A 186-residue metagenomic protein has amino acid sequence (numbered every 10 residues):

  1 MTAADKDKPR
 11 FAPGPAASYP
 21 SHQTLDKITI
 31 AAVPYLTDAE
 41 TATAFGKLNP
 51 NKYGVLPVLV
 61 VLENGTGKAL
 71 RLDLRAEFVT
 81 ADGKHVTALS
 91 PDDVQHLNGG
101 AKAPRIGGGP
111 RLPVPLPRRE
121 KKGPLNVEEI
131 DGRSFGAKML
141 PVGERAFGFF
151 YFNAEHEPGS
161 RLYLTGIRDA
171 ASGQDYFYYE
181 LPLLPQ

Functional and structural regions predicted by a protein language model:
T2-Q186: Conserved functional micro-motifs across diverse proteins
